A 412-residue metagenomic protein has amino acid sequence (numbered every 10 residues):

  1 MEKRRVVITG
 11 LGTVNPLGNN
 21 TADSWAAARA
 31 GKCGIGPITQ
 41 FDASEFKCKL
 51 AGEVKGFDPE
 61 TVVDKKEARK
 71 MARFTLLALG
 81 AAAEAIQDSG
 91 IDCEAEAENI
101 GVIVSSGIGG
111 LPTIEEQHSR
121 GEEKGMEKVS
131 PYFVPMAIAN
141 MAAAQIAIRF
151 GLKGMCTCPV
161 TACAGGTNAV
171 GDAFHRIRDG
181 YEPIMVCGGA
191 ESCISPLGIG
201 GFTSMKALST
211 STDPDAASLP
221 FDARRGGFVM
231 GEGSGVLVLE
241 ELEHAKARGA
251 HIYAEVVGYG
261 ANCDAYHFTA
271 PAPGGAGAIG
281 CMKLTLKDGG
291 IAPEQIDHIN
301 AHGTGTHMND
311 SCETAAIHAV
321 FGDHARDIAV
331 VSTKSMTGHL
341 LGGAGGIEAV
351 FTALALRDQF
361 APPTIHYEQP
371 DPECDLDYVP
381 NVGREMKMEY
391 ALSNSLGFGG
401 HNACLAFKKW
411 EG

Functional and structural regions predicted by a protein language model:
M1-E67, E243-Y253, V350-I365, K408-G412: ACP-dependent fatty acid/polyketide chain-elongation machinery
R5-T9, K32-G36, D213-G289, D297-H298 (+1 more regions): Condensing-enzyme catalytic core mediating Claisen C-C bond formation in acyl metabolism
I8, S24, R29-T161, A190-I199 (+1 more regions): Conserved beta-ketoacyl condensing-enzyme motif
A22-A27, P112-M126, R176-D179, I199-T212 (+4 more regions): A glycine- and small-aliphatic-rich helix-loop capping segment at beta-alpha/alpha-beta transitions that lines
A78-I91, A139-A143, A147-E191, V229-A250 (+2 more regions): Active-site-proximal alpha-helical scaffold in enzymes
A85-E96, A245-G249, M282-H298, V320-H324: Phosphate/pyrophosphate-binding loops at sites that engage ATP/ADP/AMP, CoA/4′-phosphopantetheine, polyphosphate
E123-S130, G171, H175, E191-A247 (+3 more regions): Glycine-/small-residue-rich "gating" segment that lines the acyl/pantetheine channel and substrate pocket
Y266-G275, T304-F321, R326, L340-I347: Short glycine/threonine-rich loop-to-helix capping motif typified by GTGT followed within a few residues by an Asp-Pro
